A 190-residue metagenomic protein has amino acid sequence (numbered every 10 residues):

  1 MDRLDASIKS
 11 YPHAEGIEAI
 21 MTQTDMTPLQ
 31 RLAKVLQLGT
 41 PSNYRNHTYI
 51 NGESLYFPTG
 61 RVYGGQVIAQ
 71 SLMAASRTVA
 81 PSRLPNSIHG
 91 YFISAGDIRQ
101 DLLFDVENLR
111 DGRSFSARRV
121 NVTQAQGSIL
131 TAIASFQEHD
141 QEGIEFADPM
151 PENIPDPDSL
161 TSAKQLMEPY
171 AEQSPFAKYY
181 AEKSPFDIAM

Functional and structural regions predicted by a protein language model:
L4, I8-M190: Terminal targeting signals and extreme-terminal segments of soluble enzymes
